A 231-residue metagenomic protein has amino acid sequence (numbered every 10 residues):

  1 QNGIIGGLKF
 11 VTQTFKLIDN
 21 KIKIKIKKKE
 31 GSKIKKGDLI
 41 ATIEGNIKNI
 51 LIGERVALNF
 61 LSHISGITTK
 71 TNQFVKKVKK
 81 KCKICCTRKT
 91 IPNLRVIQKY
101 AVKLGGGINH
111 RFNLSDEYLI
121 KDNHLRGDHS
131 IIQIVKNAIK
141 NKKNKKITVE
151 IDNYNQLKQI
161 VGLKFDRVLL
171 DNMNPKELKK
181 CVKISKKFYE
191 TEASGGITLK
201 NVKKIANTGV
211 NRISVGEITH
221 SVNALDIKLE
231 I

Functional and structural regions predicted by a protein language model:
Q1-D152, Q156-L163, R167, K176-I184 (+4 more regions): Acidic/glycine-rich phosphate/pyrophosphate-binding loops and surrounding catalytic core that coordinate Mg2+
L170: Active-site core of metal-dependent hydrolases
M173: Glycine/alanine-rich phosphate-binding loops at beta-alpha junctions
K228-I231: Active-site loop ensemble at the mouth of alpha/beta enzyme cores that anchors a bound cofactor
